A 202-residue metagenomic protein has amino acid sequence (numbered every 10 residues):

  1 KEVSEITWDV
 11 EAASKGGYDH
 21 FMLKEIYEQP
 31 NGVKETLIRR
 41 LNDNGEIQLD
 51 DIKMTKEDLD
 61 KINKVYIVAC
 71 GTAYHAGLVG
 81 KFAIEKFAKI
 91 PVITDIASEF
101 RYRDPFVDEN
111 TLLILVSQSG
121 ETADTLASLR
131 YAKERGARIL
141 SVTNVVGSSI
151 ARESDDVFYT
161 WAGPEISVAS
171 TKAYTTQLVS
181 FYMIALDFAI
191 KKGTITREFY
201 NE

Functional and structural regions predicted by a protein language model:
K1-D60, A73, F82-F87, F100-F106 (+1 more regions): N-terminal segments that mediate ammonia production and transfer in glutamine-dependent amidotransferase systems
D60-N201: Glycine-rich phosphate-binding loops that contact phosphosugars or nucleotide phosphates
